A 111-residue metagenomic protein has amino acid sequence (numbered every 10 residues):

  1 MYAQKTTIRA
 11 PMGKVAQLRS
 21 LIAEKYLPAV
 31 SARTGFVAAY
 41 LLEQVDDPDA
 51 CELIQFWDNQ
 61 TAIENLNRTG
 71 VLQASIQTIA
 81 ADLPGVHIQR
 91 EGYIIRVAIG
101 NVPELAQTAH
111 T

Functional and structural regions predicted by a protein language model:
M1-A3, L18, T34-G35: Short, flexible segments with low predicted structural confidence
Y2, R9, Y40-D49, A74-T111: Glycine-rich beta-strand-turn "strand-cap" elements at beta-sheet edges
Y2-I8, A38-T69: Short, well-ordered beta-strand segments in beta-rich or mixed alpha/beta enzyme and ligand-binding folds
R9-I22: Short, surface-exposed ligand-recognition loops at beta-strand->loop->(often short) alpha-helix junctions that present
K14-A16, T61-I63, A98: Residue-level signal for secondary-structure boundary sites
V15-A16, Y26, V30, D46-D47: Alpha-helical interaction segments
E24-K25, A29-V37, F56-E91: An amphipathic, aromatic/His-enriched active-site/gating alpha helix that lines ligand/cofactor pockets
